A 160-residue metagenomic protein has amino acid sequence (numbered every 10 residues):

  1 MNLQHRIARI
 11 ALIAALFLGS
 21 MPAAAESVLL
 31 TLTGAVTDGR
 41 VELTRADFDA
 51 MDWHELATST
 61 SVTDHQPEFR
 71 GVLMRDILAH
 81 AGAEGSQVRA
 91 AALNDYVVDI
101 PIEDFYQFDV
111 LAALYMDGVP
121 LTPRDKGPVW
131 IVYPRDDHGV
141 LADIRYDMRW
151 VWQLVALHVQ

Functional and structural regions predicted by a protein language model:
N2-A11: Bacterial N-terminal signal peptides that target proteins for export
I10-S20: Bacterial N-terminal signal peptides
A24-Q160: N-terminal intrinsically disordered, low-complexity segments enriched in P/E/S/T
